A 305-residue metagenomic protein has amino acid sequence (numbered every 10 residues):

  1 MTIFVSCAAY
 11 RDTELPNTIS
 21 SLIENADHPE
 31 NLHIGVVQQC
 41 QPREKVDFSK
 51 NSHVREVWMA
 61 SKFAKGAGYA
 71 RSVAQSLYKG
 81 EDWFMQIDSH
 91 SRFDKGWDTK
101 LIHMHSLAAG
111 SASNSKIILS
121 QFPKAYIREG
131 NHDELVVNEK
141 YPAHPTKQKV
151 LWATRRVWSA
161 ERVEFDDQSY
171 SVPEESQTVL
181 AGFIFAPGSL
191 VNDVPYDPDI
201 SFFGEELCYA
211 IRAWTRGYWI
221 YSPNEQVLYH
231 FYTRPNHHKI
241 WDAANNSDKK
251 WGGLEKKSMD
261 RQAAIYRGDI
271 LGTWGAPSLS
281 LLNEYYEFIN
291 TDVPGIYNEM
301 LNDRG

Functional and structural regions predicted by a protein language model:
T2-E299: Catalytic cores of eukaryotic secretory-pathway lumenal/extracellular enzymes that build and remodel glycoconjugates
